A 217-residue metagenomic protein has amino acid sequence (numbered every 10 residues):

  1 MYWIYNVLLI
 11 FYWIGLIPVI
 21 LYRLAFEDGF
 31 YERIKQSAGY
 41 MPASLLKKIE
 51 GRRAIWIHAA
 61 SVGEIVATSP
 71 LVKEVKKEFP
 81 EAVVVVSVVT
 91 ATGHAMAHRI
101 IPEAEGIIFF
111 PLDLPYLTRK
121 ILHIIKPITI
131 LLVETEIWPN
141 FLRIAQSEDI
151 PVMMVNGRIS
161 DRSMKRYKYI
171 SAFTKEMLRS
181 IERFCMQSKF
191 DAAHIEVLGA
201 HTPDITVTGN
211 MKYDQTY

Functional and structural regions predicted by a protein language model:
M1-L8, Y12-Y22: Membrane-interacting alpha-helical segments
I17-Y217: Active-site and donor-binding regions of nucleotide-sugar-utilizing enzymes
